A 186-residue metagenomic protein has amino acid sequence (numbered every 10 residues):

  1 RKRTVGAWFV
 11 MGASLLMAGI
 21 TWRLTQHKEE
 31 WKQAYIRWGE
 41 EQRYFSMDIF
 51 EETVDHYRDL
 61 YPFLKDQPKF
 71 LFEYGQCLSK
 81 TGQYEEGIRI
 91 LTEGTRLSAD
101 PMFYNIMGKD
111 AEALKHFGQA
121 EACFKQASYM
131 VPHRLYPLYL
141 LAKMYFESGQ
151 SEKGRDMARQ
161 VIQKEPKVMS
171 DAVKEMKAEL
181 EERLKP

Functional and structural regions predicted by a protein language model:
K2-S14: Membrane-interfacial entry segments at the cytosolic side of transmembrane helices
M17-M47: Hydrophobic alpha-helical transmembrane segments in integral membrane proteins
Y61-P62, T92-R96, K125-Y129, Q163: Conserved structural position within tetratricopeptide repeats
K65, S98-A99, P132, P166: Short coil turns that delineate tetratricopeptide repeat
K69-E73, M102-M107, Y136-L140, S170-E175: Alpha-solenoid helical repeat scaffolds
